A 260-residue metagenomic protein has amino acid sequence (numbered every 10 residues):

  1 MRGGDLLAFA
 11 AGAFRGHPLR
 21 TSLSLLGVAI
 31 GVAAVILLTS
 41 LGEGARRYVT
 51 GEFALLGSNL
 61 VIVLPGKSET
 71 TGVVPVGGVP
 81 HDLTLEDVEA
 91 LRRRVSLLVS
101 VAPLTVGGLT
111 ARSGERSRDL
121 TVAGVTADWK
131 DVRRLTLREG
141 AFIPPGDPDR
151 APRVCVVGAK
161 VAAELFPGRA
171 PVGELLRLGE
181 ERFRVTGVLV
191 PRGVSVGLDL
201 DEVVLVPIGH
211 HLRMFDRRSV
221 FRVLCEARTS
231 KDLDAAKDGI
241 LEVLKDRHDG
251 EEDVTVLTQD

Functional and structural regions predicted by a protein language model:
M1-D5, L244-D260: Membrane-helix entry/capping segments
M1-V32: N-terminal Sec/SRP start-transfer signal
A11, R15, E43-R46, T50 (+1 more regions): Alpha-helical membrane-interface segments at transmembrane helix boundaries
L23-G27, S40, E180: Residue-level recognition of transmembrane alpha-helices in multi-pass small-molecule transporters/permeases
G31-G42, R46: Alpha-helical transmembrane segments
E43-T121, D128-D131, P145, A163-E164 (+4 more regions): Hydrophobic, regular-secondary-structure patches
T110, G173-R177, T255: Residue-level detector of beta-strand face positions
A123, A127-D147, A151-G250: Mid-to-C-terminal secondary-structure elements that act as membrane-proximal/extracytoplasmic interface segments
